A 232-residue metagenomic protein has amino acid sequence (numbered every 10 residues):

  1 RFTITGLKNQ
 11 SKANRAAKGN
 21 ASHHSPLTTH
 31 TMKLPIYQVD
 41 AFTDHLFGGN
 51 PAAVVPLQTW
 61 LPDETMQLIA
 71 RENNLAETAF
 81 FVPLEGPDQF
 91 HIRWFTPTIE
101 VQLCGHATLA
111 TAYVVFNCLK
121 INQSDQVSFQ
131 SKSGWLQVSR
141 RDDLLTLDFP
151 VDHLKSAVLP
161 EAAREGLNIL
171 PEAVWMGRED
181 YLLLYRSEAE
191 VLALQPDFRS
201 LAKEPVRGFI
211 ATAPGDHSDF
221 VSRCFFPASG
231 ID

Functional and structural regions predicted by a protein language model:
F2-A13, S22-T31: Short, basic, low-complexity termini and linkers enriched in Ser/Thr/Gly/Pro that act as targeting/leader peptides
M32-C104, L109-D232: Active-site proximal loop and beta-alpha junction motif in alpha/beta enzyme cores
